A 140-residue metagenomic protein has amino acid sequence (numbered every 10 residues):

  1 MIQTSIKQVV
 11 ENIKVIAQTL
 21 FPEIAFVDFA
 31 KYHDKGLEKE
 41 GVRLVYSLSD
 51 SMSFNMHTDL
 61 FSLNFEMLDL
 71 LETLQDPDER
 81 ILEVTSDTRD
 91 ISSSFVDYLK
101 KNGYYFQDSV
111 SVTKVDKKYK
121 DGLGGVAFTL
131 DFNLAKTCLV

Functional and structural regions predicted by a protein language model:
M1-N55, Q107: Small/polar-rich, solvent-exposed N-terminal microdomains that initiate assembly or binding
Q3-K7, L82, S86, K120: Charge-dense, low-complexity intrinsically disordered segments
D50-M52, L70-T73: Short, charged/polar surface micro-motifs in flexible loops or helix N-caps
S51-F54, S111-D121: Catalytic micro-motifs at enzyme active sites that drive phosphoryl/nucleotidyl and oxygen chemistry
H57-E72, G124-K136: Oligomerization/assembly interface segments of phage tail-like spikes and tubes
Q75-E79: Short acidic, glycine/proline-rich loop/turn micro-motifs
L82-F106: Short, hydrophobic/π-rich interface segment
L139: A helicase ATPase "motif cassette" and its flanking acidic/Ser/Thr-rich regulatory loops
